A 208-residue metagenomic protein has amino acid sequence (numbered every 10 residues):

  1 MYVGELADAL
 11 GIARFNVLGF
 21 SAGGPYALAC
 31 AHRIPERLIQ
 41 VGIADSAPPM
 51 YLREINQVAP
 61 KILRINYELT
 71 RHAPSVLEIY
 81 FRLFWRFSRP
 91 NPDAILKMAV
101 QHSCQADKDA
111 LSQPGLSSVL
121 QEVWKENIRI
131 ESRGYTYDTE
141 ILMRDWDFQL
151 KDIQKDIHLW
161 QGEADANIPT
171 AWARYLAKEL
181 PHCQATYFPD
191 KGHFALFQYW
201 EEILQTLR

Functional and structural regions predicted by a protein language model:
M1-N16: Conserved acidic catalytic loop of the alpha/beta-hydrolase fold
G11-R14, E36, Q154-K155, H182: Active-site acidic short loop of glycosyltransferases
A13-V58: Conserved hydrolase catalytic core segment
K61-F148: Alpha/beta-hydrolase
I153, L159-Q161, D165: Short beta-strand/loop motif that positions the catalytic acidic residue of the alpha/beta-hydrolase fold
A166-W172: Conserved alpha/beta-hydrolase "acid-adjacent" motif
H182-R208: Catalytic active-site module of serine/aspartate enzymes centered on a nucleophile-bearing elbow/loop
